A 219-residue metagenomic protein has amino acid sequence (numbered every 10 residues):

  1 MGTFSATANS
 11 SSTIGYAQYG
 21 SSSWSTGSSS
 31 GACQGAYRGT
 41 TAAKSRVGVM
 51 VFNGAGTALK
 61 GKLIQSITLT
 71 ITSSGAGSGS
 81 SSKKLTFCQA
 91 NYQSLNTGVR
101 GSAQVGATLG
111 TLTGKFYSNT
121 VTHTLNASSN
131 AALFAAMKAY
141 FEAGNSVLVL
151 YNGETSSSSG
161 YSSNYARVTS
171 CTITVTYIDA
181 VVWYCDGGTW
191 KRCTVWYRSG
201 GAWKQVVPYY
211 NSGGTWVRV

Functional and structural regions predicted by a protein language model:
M1-G56, L85, Q89, Q93 (+3 more regions): Flexible, small-residue-rich N-terminal segments that precede or flank a structured functional core
T3, V47-V49, S66-T68, T120-T122: Intrinsic-disorder/low-complexity, polar/charged segments enriched in Ser/Thr/Lys/Arg/Asp/Glu/Gln
S30-G35, A103-Y177: Cysteine-clustered segments with highest specificity for TGF-beta superfamily mature ligands
A43, A55-S66, K138-F141: Extracellular/lumenal carbohydrate-interaction signature centered on repeated Trp-anchored short motifs
A43, G77-G79, L95-N96, G153-R167 (+3 more regions): Short, surface-exposed beta-strand/loop "edge" segments at domain boundaries and coil↔beta transitions
F52, K62-A76: A short beta-strand element within beta-rich, extracytoplasmic domains of secreted/secretory-pathway proteins
I71-A76, S82-R100: Short edge-strand/loop segments of extracellular domains
Y177-V219: Intrinsically disordered, compositionally biased repeat/linker segments
